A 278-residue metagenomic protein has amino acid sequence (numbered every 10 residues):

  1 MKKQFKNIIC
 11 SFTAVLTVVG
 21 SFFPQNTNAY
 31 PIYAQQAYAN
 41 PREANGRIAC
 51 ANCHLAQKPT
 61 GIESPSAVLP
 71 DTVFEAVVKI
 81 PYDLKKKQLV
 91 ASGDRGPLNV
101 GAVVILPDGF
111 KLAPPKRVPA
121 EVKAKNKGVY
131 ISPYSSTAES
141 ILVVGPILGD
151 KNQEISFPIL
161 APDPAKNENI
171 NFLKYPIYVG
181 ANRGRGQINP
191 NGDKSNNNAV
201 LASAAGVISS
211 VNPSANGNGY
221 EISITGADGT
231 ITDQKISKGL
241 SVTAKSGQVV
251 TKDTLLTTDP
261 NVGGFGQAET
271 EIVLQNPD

Functional and structural regions predicted by a protein language model:
K2-F12: Bacterial N-terminal signal peptides that target proteins for export
K3, E63-S66: Asp/Glu-centered strand-loop micro-motifs enriched in Gly/Pro and often flanked by an aromatic residue
Q4-F5, C53, A227-D228: Short, positively charged
L16-T27: C-terminal segment of classical bacterial N-terminal signal peptides
P24, Y33-E43, K58, P65 (+3 more regions): Well-ordered secondary-structure scaffolds
R47-Q57: The canonical Cys-X-X-Cys-His
N126-I131: Short acidic, low-complexity segments enriched in Ser/Thr/Gly/Pro
